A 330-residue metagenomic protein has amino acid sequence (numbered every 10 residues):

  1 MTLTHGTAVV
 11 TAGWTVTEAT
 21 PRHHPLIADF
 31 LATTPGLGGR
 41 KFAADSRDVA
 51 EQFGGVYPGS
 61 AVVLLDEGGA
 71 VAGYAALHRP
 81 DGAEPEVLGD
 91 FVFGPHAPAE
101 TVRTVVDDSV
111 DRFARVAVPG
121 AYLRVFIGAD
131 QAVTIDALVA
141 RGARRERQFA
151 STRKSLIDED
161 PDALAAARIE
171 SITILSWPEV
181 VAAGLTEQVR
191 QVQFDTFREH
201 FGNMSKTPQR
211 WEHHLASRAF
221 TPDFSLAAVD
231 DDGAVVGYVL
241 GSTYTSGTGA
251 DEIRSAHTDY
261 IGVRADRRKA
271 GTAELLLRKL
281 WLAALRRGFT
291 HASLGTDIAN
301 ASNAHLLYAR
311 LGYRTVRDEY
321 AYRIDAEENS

Functional and structural regions predicted by a protein language model:
M1-A8, R79-A83, F93-S176, Y320-I324: Acyl-donor-binding surface of acyltransferase catalytic domains
T2-S46, A166-K206: Short amphipathic alpha-helix that is part of the acyltransferase structural core
L31-I127, V236-R254: Conserved donor-binding loop and adjoining core beta-sheet/short helix segment in diverse acyl/aminoacyl transferases
G73, R147-A150, V236-G237, R317: A structural microfeature
P98-R112, V263, K269-R286, H291 (+1 more regions): Conserved acetyl-CoA-binding loop-helix of GNAT-fold acetyltransferases
L123-F126, T258, A292-T296: Conserved hydrophobic beta-strand within the GNAT/NAT acetyltransferase core sheet that lines the active-site cleft
G128-Q148, A270, E274, A299-R317: Conserved active-site alpha-helix within GNAT-family acetyltransferase domains
T196-D231, V235-Y244, I261: Phosphate-binding active sites in nucleotide-utilizing proteins
